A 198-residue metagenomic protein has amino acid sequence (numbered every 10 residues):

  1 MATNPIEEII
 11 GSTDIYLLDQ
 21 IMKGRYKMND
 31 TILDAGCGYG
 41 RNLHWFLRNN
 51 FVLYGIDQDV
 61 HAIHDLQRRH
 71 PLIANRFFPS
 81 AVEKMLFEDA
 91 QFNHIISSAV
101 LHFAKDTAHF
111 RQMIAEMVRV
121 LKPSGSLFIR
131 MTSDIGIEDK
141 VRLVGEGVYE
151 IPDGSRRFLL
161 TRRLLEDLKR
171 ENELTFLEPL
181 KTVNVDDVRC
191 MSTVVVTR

Functional and structural regions predicted by a protein language model:
M1-E83, S126-R198: Class I (Rossmann-like) S-adenosyl-L-methionine-dependent methyltransferase catalytic domain, capturing the SAM-binding
V60, T107-R111: Non-membrane alpha-helical structural segments and their capping/turn regions in soluble enzymes
K84-D89: Short conserved loop adjoining the S-adenosyl-L-methionine
I96: A conserved beta-strand element that flanks and buttresses the S-adenosyl-L-methionine
A99-F103, A108: Short catalytic micro-motifs in class I SAM-dependent methyltransferases
L101, M113, S133: Flexible, active-site-proximal loop/turn residues at the rims of small-molecule/cofactor binding pockets and catalytic
R111-P123: A short glycine-rich, Lys/Arg-flanked "PGG" loop and its adjoining helix->strand segment in the class I
